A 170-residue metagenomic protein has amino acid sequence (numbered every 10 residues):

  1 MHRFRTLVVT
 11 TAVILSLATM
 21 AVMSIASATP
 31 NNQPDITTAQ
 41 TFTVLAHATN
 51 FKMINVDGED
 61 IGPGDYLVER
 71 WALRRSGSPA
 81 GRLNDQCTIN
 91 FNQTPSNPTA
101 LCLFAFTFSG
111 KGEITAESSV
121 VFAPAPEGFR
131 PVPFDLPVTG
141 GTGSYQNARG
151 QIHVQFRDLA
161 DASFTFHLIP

Functional and structural regions predicted by a protein language model:
H2-V9, L17-P170: Targeting-peptide/extracellular-domain and disordered-appendage signature
